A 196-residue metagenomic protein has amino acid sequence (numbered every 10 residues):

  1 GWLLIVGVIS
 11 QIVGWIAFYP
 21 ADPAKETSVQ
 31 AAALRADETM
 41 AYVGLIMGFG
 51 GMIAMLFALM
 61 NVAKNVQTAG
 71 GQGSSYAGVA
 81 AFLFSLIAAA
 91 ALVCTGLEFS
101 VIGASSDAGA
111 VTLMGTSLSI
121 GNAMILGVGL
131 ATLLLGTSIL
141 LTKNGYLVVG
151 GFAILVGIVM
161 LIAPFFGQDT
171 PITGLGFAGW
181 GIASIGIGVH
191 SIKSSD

Functional and structural regions predicted by a protein language model:
G1-D196: Hydrophobic, aromatic-enriched alpha-helical segments typical of multi-pass transmembrane helices
